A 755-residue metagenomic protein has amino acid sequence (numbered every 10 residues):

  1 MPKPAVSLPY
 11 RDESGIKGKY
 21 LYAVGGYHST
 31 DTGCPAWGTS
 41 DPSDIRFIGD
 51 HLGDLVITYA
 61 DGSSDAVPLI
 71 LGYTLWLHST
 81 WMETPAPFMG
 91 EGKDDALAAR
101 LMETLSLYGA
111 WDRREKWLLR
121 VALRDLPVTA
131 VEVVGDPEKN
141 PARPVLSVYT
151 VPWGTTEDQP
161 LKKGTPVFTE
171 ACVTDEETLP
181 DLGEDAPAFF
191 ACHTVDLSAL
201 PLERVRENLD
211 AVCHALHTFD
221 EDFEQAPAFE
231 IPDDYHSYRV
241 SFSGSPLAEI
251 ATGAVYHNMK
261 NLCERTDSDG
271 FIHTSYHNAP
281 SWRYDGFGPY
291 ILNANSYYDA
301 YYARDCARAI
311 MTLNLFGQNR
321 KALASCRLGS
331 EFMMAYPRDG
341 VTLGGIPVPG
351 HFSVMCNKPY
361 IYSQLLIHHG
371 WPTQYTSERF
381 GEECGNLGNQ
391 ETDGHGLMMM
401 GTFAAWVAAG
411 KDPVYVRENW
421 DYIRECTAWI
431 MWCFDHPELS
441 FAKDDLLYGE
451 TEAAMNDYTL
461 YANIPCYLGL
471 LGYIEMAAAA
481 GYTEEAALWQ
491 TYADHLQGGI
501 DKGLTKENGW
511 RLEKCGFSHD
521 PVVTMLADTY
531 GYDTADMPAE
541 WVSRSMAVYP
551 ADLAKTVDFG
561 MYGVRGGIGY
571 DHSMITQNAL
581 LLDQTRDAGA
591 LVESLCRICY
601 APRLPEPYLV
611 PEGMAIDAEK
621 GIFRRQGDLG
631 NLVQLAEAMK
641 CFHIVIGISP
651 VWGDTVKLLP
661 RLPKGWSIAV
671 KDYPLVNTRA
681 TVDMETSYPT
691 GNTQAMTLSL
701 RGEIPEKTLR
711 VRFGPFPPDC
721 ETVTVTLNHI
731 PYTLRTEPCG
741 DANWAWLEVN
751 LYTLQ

Functional and structural regions predicted by a protein language model:
P2-G18, S29, D41-D44, L71 (+3 more regions): Beta-sandwich interaction modules
V173-Y298, A324, D339-V341, I346 (+1 more regions): Low-complexity, Ser/Thr/Pro/Gly-enriched N-terminal "stalk/linker" regions
P201, V205, L209-E221, Q225-P227 (+5 more regions): Aromatic-rich carbohydrate-recognition surfaces in CAZymes
D234-F242, A307-R320, L397-V414, P465-T483 (+3 more regions): Well-ordered alpha-helical scaffold segments within catalytic/enzyme domains
A303, V341, V348-P349, S353-I367 (+6 more regions): Extended ligand-binding clefts on enzyme/binding-domain cores
E484-L512, M537-R679, S687, L727: Non-catalytic carbohydrate-binding regions of carbohydrate-active enzymes
K657-L658, R701-D719: Surface-exposed beta-strand/loop patches in extracellular or lumenal glycoproteins
T736-Q755: C-terminal beta-strand-rich structural cap/linker in extracellular carbohydrate-active enzymes
